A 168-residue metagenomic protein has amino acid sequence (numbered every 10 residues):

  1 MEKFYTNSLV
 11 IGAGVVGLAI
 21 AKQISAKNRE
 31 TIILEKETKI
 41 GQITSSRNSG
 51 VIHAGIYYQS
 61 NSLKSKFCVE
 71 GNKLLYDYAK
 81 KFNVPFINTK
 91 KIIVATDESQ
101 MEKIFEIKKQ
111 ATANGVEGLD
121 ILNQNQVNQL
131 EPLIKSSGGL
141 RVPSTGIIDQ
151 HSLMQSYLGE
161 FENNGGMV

Functional and structural regions predicted by a protein language model:
M1-Y5: A short, basic/flexible loop-to-alpha-helix module at the beginning of a structural domain
T6-I33: N-terminal Rossmann-like FAD-binding beta1-loop-alpha1 element of flavoenzymes
Q23, L74, E106, S156 (+1 more regions): Alpha-helical scaffold segments in soluble metabolic enzymes
S25-R47: Glycine-rich FAD pyrophosphate-binding loop
G50-Q126, S136: Dinucleotide-binding Rossmann-like beta1-alpha1 core, especially the glycine-rich loop that anchors the ADP
Q124-Q129, M167-V168: A conserved short coil-to-beta-strand element within the FAD-binding core of flavoproteins
L140-V168: Helical element adjacent to the flavin cofactor pocket in flavoenzyme catalytic cores
